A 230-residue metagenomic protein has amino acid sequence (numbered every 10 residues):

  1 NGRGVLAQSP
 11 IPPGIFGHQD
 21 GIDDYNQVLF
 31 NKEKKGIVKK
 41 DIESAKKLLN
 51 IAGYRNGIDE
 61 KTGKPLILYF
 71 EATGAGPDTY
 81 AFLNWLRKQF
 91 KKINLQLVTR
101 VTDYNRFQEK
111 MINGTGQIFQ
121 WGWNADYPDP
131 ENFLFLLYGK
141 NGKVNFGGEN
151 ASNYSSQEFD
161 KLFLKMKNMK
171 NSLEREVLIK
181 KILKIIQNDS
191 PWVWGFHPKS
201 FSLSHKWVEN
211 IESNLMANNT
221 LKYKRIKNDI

Functional and structural regions predicted by a protein language model:
N1, Q8-I11, T79-N84, P130-F133 (+1 more regions): Short, solvent-exposed loop/turn and secondary-structure capping segments
N1-G4, F16, N50-R55, K88-L95 (+4 more regions): Sec-exported extracytoplasmic/periplasmic mature domains
G2-R3, I11-I15, W123-A125, V193-F201: Short, solvent-exposed turn/loop segments enriched in Gly/Ser/Thr/Pro and often Arg
R3-S9, Y54-D59, Y127-P130: Proline-centered turn/helix-capping motifs that create local helix->coil transitions or kinks
V5-A52, G74-A81: Structural transition elements
S9, E43, K47, A81-N84 (+6 more regions): Solvent-exposed, polar/charged alpha-helical surfaces in well-ordered, non-transmembrane soluble domains, broadly
F16-I42, G57-L66, K110-G114, F135-L164 (+2 more regions): Short, solvent-exposed loop/beta-turn-alpha elements that line the ligand-binding surface or hinge of extracytoplasmic
V38, I42, N50-D126, A151 (+1 more regions): Ligand/substrate-recognition segments at binding pockets and active sites
